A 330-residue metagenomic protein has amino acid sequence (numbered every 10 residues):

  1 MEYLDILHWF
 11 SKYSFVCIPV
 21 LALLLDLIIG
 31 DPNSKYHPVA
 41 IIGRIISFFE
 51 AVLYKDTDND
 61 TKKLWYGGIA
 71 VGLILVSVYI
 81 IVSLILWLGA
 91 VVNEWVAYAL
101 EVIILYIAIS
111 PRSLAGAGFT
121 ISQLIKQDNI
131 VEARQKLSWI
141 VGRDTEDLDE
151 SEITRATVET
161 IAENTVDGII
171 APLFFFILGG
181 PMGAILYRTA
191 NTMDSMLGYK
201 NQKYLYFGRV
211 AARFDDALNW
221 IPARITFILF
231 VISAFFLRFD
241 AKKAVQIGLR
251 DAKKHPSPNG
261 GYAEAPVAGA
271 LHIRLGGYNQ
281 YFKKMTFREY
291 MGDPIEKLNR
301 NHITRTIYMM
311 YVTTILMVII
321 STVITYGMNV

Functional and structural regions predicted by a protein language model:
M1-L186, A190, G198-V330: Hydrophobic alpha-helical transmembrane segments
